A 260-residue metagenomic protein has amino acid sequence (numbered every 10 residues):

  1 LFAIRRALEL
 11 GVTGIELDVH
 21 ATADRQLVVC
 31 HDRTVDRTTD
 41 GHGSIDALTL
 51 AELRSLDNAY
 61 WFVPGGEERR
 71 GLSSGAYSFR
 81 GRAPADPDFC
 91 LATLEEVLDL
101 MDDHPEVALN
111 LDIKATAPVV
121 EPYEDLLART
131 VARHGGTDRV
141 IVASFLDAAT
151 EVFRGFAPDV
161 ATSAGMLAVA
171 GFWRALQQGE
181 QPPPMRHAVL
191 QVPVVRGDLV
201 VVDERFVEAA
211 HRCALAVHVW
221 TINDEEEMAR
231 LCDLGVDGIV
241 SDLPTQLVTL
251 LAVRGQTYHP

Functional and structural regions predicted by a protein language model:
L1-P260: Phosphate-group recognition and catalysis centered on beta-loop-alpha active-site segments
